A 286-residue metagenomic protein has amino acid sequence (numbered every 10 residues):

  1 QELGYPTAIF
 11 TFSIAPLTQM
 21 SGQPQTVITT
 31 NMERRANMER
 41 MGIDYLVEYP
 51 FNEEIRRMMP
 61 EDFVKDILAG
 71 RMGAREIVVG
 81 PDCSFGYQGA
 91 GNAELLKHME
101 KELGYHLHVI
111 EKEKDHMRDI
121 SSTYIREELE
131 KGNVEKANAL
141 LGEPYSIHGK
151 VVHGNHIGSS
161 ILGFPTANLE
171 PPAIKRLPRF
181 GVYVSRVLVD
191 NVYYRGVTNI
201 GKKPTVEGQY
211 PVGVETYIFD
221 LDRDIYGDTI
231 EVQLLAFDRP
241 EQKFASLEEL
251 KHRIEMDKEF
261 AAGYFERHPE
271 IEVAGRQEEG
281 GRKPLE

Functional and structural regions predicted by a protein language model:
Q1-Q23: ATP-dependent adenylation/pyrophosphate-handling site
P6-A8, Y45, H106: Residues at the starts of beta-strands that form the adenosine-phosphate
P16-L103: N-terminal Rossmann-like or analogous alpha/beta NTP/dinucleotide-binding catalytic cores that position adenine
E33, K136-E143, E249-F260: A non-catalytic, amphipathic alpha-helix used as a structural packing/dimerization or gating element in enzyme scaffolds
M38, I77, A137, S185 (+1 more regions): Residue-level signal for inorganic ion chemistry
E48, V109-E111, L234: Structural signal for conserved beta-strand scaffold positions within catalytic alpha/beta enzyme cores
E100-G201: Glycine-rich, Lys/Arg-enriched anion-binding loops that position phosphate/diphosphate groups for phosphoryl
G154-E278, R282-E286: Phosphate/ribose-recognition catalytic cores of enzymes acting on nucleotide-derived substrates
